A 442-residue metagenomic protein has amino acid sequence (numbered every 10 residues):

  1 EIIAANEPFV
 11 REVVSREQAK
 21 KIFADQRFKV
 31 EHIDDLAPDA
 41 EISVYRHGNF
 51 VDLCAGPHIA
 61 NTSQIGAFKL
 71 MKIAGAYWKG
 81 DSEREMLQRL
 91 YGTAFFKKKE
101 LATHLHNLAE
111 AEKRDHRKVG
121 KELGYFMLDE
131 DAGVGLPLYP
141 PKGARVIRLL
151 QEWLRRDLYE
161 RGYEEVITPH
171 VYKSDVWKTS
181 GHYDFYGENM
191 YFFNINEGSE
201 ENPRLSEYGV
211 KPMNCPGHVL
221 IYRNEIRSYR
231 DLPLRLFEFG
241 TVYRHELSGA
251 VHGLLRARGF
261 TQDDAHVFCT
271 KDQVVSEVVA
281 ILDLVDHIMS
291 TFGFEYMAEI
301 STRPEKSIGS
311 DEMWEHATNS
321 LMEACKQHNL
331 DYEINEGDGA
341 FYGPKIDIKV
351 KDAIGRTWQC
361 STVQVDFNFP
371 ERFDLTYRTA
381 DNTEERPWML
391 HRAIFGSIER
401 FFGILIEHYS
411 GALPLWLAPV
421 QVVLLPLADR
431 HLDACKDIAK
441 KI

Functional and structural regions predicted by a protein language model:
E1-I442: NTP/phosphate- and nucleic-acid-binding module
